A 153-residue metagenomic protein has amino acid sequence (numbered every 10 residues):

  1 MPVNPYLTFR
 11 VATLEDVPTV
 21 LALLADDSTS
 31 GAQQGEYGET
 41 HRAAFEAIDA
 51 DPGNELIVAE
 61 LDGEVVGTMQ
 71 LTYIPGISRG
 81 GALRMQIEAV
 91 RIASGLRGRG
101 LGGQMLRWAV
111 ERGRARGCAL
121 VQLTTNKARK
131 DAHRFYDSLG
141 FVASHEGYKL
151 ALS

Functional and structural regions predicted by a protein language model:
V3-Y6, V11-P18, A22-A82, E88 (+2 more regions): Acetyl-CoA-dependent GNAT
A12, V90-I92, T125: Hydrophobic adenine-recognition pocket in adenosine-nucleotide-binding enzymes
G81-S94, E146: Conserved acetyl-CoA binding element of GNAT-fold acetyltransferases
A89-I92, G98-E111, R134, S138: Conserved acetyl-CoA-binding loop-helix of GNAT-fold acetyltransferases
L106, G113-T125: Conserved GNAT acetyl-CoA-binding A-motif
C118, D137-E146: Conserved acetyl-CoA-binding loop of GNAT-fold acetyltransferases
Q122-A132, K149-A151: Conserved beta-strand-loop-alpha-helix junction that forms the acyl-donor binding cleft
